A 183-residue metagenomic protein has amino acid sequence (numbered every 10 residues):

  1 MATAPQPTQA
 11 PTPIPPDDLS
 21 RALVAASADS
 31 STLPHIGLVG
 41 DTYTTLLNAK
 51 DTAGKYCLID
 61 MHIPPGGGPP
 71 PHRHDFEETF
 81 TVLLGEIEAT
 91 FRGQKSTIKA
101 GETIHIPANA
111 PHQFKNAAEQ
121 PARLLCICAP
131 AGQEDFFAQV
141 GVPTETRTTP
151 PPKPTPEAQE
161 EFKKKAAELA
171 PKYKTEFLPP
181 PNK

Functional and structural regions predicted by a protein language model:
A2, G67, I87, E102: Hydrophobic small-molecule pocket/channel-lining residues, especially in calycin-type beta-barrels
A2-K55, K153-K183: A short, N-terminal "cap"/entry segment at the start of jelly-roll beta-barrel domains of the cupin/DSBH fold
A26, D51, E86, G93-P111: Short acidic-glycine-tyrosine-enriched beta hairpin
L47-N48, G68-H74, K115-A117: Short histidine-centered beta-strand/loop micro-motifs that create catalytic or ligand/metal-coordination sites
T52, E88, A108-E134: Ligand-binding loop in jelly-roll beta-barrel domains
L58-P65, R73-F91, I127-P130: Short, conserved beta-strand element in jelly-roll/cupin
P64-G66, G101, N109, E119: Tight coil/turn sites that cap or link beta-strands
Q120-L169: A contiguous, mid-protein "functional segment" used to position or interact with cofactors/ions or partner subunits
